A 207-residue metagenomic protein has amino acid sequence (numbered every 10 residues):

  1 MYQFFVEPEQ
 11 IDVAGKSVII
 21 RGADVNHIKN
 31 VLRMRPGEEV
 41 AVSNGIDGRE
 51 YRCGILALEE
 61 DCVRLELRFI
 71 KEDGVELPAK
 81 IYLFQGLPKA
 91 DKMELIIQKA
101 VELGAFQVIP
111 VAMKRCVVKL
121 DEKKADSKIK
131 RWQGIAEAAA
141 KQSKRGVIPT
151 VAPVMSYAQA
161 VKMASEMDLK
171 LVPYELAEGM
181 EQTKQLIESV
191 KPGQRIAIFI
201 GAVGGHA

Functional and structural regions predicted by a protein language model:
M1-E72: N-terminal positively charged helical leader segments and presequences
I19, Y82, L171-V172, A197-F199: Conserved beta-strand segments that form the floor/walls of ligand-binding pockets within enzyme and binding domains
G74-V172: RNA substrate-binding interface of SAM-dependent RNA methyltransferases
A160-S165, T183-K191: Short amphipathic alpha-helix with an adjacent loop that forms part of the alpha/beta core around
M180-Q182, H206-A207: Short active-site-adjacent structural elements
E188-A207: A glycine-rich beta-strand to alpha-helix segment that forms a phosphate/ribose-binding loop at ligand/cofactor sites
